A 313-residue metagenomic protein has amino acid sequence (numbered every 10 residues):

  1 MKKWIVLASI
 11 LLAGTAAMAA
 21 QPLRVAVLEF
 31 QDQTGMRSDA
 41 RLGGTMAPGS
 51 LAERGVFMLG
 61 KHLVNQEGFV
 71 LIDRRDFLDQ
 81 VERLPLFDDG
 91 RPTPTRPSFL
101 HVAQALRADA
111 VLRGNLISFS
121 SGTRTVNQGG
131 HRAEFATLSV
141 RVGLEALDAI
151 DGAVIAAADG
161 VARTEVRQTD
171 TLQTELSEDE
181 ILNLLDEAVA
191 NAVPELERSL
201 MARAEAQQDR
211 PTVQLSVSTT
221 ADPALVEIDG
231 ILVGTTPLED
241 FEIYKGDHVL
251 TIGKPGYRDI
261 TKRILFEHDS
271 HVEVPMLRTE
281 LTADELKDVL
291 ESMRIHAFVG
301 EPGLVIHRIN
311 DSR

Functional and structural regions predicted by a protein language model:
W4-A13: Sec-dependent N-terminal signal peptides
A19-M36, S139-R141, E145-L225, P275-R313: C-terminal/domain-edge helix-coil "capping" segments
P22-I117, A149-A157, G253-P255, M293 (+1 more regions): N-terminal segment of the mature soluble domain
T45-F57, T93, P97, T137 (+4 more regions): Soluble non-cytosolic domains of exported or imported proteins
T125-G130, T171: Outer-membrane beta-barrel translocator domains and adjoining extracellular loop/strand segments of Gram-negative
G230-K245: Short, solvent-exposed S/T- and G/P-enriched segments that are highly enriched in secreted/extracellular and lumenal
G234-T235, R258-T282: Structured interaction patches on ligand/partner-binding surfaces of diverse proteins
G246-G256: A short, solvent-exposed beta-strand micro-motif common in secreted/extracellular proteins
